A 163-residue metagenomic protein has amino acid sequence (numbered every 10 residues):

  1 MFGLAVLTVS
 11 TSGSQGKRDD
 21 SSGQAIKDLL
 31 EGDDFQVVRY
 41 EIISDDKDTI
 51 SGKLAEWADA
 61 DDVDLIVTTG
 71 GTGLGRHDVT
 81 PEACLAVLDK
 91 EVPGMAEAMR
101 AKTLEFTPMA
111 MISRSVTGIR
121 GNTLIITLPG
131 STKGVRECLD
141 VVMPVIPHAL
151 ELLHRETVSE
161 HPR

Functional and structural regions predicted by a protein language model:
M1-R163: Non-catalytic beta/alpha edge segments that cap or flank active sites
